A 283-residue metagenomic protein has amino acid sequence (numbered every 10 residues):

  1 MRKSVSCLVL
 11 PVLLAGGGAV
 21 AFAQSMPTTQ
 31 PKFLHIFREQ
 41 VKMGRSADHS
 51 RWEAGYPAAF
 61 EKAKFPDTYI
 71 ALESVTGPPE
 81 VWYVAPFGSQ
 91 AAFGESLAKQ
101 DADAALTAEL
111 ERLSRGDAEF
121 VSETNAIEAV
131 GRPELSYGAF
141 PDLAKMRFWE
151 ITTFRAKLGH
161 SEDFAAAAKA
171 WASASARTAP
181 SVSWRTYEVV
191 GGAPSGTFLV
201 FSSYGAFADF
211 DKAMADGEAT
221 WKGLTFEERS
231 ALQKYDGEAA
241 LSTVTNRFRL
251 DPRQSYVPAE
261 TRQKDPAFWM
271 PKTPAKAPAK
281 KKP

Functional and structural regions predicted by a protein language model:
M1-S4: Positively charged n-region of N-terminal signal peptides that target proteins for export
S6-C7, K42: General helical structural elements
C7-G18: Bacterial N-terminal signal peptides
F22-P283: Short S/T/G/P-rich N-terminal loop/turn motif that feeds into the first structured element of a domain
